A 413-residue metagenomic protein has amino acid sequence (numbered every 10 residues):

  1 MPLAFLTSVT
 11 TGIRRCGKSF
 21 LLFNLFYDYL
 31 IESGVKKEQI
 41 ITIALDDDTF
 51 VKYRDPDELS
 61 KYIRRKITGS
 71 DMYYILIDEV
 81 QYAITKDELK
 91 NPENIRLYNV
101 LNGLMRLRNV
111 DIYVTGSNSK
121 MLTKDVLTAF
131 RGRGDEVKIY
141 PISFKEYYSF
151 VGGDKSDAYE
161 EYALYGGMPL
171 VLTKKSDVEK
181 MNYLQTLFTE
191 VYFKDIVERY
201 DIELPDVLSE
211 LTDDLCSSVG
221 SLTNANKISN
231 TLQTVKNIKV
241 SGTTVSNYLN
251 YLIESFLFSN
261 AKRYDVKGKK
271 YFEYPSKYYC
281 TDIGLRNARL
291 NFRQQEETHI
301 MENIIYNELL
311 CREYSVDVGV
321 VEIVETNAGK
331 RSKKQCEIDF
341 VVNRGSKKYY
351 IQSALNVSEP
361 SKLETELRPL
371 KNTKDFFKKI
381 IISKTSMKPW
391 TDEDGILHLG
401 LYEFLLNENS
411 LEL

Functional and structural regions predicted by a protein language model:
M1-F5: Phosphate-binding P-loop
T10: Hydrophobic anchor at the beta1->P-loop junction of P-loop NTPases
L21-L22: Hydrophobic positions on the alpha1 helix immediately C-terminal to the Walker A/P-loop
I41-S70: Short glycine-rich substrate-engagement loop in P-loop NTPases that contacts/grips substrate
V80-Y113: Conserved Walker B catalytic segment
S117-S119, T123-L222, N226: Interdomain motor-coupling "hinge/lid" segment immediately C-terminal to the ATP-binding subdomain of NTP-driven enzymes
D177-K347: Accessory nucleic acid-recognition modules appended to NTPase machines
S386-L413: Domain-level recognition of nuclease-like catalytic cores that cleave nucleotide substrates
